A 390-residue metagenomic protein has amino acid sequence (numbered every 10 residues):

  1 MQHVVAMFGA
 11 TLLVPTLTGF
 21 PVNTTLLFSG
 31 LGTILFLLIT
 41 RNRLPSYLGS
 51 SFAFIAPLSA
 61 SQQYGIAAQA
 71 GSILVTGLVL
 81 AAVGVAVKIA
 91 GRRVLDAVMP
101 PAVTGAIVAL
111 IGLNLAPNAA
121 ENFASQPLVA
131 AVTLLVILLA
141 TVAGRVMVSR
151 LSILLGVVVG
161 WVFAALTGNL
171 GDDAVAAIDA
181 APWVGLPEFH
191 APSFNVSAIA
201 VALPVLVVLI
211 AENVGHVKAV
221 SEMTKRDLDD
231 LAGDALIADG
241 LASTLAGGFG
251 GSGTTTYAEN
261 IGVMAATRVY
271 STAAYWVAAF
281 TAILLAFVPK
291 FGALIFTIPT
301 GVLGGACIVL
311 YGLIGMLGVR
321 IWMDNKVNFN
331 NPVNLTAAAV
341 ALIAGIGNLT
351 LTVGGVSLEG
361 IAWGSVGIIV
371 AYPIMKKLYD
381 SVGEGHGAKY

Functional and structural regions predicted by a protein language model:
M1-S46, S51-G65: N-terminal signal-anchor module of multipass membrane proteins
M1-T25, S152-G233, S381-Y390: Helix-loop-helix hairpins and the membrane-proximal interhelical loops of multi-pass alpha-helical transport proteins
T16-L37, L203-T272: Membrane-embedded helical hairpins/re-entrant loop segments and their flanking transmembrane helices within multi-pass
F20-L26, N42-F54, L95-T104, S149-L154 (+5 more regions): Short, non-helical or kinked segments that cap or interrupt transmembrane helices
V22-T24, I66-A68, P101-T104, L128 (+4 more regions): Membrane-interfacial loop-to-helix junctions in multi-pass transporters
L26, G30-I34, G49, I73-L78 (+8 more regions): Transmembrane helix-bundle signature of multi-pass membrane transporters/permeases
P57-G65, T141, N260-Y275, T281-L285: Interfacial segments of multi-pass membrane proteins
Q63-G171, L284-H386: Membrane-embedded alpha-helical modules
